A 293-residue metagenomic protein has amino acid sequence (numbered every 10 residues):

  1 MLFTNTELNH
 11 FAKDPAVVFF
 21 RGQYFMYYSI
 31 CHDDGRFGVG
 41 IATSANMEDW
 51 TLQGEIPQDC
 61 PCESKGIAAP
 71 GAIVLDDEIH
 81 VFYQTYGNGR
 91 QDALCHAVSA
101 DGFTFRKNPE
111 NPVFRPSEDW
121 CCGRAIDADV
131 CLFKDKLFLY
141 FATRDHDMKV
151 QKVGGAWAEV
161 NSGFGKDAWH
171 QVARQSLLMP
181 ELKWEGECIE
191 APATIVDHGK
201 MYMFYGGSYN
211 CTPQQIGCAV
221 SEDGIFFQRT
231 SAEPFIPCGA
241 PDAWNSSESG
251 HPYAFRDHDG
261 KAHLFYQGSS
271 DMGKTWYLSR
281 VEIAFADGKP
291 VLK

Functional and structural regions predicted by a protein language model:
M1-I67, I73-I126, C131-E187, I195-N245 (+1 more regions): Beta-rich carbohydrate-recognition and catalytic domains
E248-A254: A short, acidic, amphipathic alpha-helical segment used as a generic capping/interface helix at domain edges
